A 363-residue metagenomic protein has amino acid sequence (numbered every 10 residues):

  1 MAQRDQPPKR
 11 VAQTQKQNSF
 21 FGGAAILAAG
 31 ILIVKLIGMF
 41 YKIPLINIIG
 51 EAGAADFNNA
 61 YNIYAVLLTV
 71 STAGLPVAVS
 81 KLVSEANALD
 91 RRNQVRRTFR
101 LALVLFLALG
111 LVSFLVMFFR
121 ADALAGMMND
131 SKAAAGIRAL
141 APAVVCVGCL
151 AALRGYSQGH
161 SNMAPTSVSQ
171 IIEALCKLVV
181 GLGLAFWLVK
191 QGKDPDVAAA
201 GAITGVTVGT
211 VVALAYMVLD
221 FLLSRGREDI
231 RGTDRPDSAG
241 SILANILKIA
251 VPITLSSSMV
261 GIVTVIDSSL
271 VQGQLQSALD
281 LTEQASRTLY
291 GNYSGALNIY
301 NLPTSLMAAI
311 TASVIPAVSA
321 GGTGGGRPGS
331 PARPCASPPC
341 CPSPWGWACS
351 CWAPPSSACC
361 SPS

Functional and structural regions predicted by a protein language model:
M1-I37, N93, R97, D234-V260 (+1 more regions): N-terminal membrane topogenesis motif
F21, N58, R91-L107, L243 (+5 more regions): Interfacial transmembrane-helix starts/ends
I46-V66, P195, A199-A200, S241-I249 (+1 more regions): Interfacial/gating helices of multi-pass transporter permease domains
A73-A88, A296, T304-G324: Helix-loop junctions and terminal segments of transmembrane helices in multi-pass membrane transport/translocation
V112-K132, K190, P344-S363: Short membrane-interface helical motifs at transmembrane helix boundaries in multi-pass membrane transporters
L115, D130-L153, P362-S363: Alpha-helical transmembrane segments of multi-pass membrane proteins
G148-S169: Membrane-interface junctions at transmembrane-helix termini in multi-pass inner-membrane proteins
S169-G183, G192-G226: Hydrophobic alpha-helical transmembrane segments
